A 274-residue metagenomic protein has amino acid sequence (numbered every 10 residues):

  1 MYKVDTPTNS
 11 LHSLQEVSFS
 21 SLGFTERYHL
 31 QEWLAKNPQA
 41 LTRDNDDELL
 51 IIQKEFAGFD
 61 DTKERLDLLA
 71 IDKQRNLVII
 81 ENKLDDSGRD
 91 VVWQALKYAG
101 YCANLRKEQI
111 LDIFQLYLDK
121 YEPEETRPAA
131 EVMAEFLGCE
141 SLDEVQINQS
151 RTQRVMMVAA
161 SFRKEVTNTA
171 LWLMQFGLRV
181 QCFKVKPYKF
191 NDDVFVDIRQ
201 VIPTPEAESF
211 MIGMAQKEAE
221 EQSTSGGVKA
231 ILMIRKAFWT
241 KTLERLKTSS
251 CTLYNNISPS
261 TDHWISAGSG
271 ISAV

Functional and structural regions predicted by a protein language model:
M1-V274: Charged, terminal alpha-helix-loop-beta segments that serve as non-catalytic nucleic-acid engagement and/or assembly
